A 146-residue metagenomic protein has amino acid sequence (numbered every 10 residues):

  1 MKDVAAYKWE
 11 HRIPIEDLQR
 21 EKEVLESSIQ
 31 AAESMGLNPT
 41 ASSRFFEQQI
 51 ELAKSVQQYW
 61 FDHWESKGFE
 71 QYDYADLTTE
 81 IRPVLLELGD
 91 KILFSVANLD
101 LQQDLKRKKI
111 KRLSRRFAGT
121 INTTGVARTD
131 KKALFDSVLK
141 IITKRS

Functional and structural regions predicted by a protein language model:
M1, A32, A53, Q57 (+2 more regions): A structural signal for well-ordered alpha-helices, especially hydrophobic packing surfaces of coiled-coils
M1-Q48: N-terminal Sec/ER secretory leader and immediately downstream segment of secreted/extracellular precursors
E16-Q19, D76, E80-P83, E87 (+1 more regions): Alpha-helix boundary/N-cap detector
E23-S27, Q48-S55, E80, V84-E87 (+1 more regions): Charged, amphipathic alpha-helical oligomerization/scaffolding segments
M35-Q71: Mid-length scaffold segments of soluble, non-membrane domains
A41-F45, V84, L88, L134: Residue-level detector of well-ordered alpha-helical segments, enriched for hydrophobic/aromatic packing positions
W64-R107: Extended amphipathic alpha-helical interaction segments
N98-S146: Glycine-rich, aromatic-bearing surface loops/beta-hairpins
